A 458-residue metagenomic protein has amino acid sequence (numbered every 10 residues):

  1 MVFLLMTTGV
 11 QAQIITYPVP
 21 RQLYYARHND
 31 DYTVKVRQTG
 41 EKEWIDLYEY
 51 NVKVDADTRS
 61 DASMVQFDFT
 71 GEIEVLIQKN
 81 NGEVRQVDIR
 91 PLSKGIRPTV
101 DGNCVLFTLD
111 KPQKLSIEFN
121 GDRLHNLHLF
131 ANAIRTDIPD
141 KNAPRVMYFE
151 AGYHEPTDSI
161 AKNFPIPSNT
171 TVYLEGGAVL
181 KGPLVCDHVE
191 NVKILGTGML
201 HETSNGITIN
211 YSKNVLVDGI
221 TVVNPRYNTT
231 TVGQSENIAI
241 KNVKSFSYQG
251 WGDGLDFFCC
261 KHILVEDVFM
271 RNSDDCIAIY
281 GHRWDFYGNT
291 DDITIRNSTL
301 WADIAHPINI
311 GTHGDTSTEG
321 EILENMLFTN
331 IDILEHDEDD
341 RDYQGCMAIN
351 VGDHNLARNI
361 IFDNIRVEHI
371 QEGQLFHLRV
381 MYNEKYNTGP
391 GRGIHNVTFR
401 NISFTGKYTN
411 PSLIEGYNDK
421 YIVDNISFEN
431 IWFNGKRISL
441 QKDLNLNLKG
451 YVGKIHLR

Functional and structural regions predicted by a protein language model:
M1-Q13: Bacterial Sec-dependent N-terminal signal peptides
A12-S168, V179-N191, M199-S204, S427-E429 (+1 more regions): Extracellular "leader-to-stem" segments immediately downstream of a signal peptide or signal-anchor in secreted/lumenal
V34, V75-I77, V87-I89, I117 (+9 more regions): Hydrophobic beta-strand residues in large extracellular and virion-surface proteins
V65, V105-L109, H154-T171, V179-L195 (+8 more regions): Extracellular beta-strand-rich solenoid/capping regions of secreted or surface-exposed proteins that bind or remodel
D158-A161, K181-V185, E202-G206, P225-V232 (+9 more regions): Short glycine/acidic-rich loop motifs that flank beta-strands on beta-rich extracellular proteins
N169-T171, G176, E190-L200, K213-N224 (+7 more regions): Right-handed parallel beta-helix
H282-W284, G314, A348-I349: Conserved short loop/turn motifs at secondary-structure junctions
D337-R458: Extracellular beta-rich repeat passengers
